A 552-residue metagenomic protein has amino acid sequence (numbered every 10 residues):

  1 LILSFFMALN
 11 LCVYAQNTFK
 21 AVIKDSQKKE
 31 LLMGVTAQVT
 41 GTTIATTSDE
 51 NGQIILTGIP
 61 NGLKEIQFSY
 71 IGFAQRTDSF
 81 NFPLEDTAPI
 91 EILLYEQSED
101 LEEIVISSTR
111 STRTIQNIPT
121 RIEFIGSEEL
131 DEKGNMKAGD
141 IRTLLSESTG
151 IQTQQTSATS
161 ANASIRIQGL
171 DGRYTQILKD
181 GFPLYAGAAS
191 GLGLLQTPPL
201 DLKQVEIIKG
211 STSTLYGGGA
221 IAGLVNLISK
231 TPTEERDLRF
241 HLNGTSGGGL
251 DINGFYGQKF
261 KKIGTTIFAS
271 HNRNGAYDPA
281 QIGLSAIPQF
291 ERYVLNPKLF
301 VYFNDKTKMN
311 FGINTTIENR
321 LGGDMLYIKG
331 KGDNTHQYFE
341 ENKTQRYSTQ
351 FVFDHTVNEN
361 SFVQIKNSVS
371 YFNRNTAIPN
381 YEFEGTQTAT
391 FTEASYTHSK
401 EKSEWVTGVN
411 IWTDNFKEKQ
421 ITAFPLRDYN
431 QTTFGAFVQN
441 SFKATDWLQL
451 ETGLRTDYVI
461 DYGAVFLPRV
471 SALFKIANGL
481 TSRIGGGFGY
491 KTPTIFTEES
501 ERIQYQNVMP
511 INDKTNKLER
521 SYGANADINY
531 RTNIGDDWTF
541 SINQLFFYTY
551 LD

Functional and structural regions predicted by a protein language model:
K24-K28, G34-T40, Q67-F73, P83-E132 (+1 more regions): Short, acidic, small-residue-rich periplasmic hinge/interaction motif at the N-terminus of Gram-negative outer-membrane
I55-G58, E132, S164-R166, F182-K209 (+2 more regions): Short acidic/polar hinge/loop motifs at secondary-structure boundaries that mediate gating or recognition
T57, K133, R142-P183, K203: Extracytoplasmic beta-strand/coil segments of soluble accessory domains associated with Gram-negative outer-membrane
A88-L93, I141-L144, A161-R166, L178 (+4 more regions): N-terminal periplasmic accessory domains that precede and gate Gram-negative outer-membrane beta-barrel machines
A186-A188, D201-K203, T214-A280, P288-L295 (+2 more regions): Outer-membrane beta-barrel translocator/receptor signature
K262-I263, F362-T376, K475, R483 (+1 more regions): Membrane-embedded beta-barrel scaffold of Gram-negative outer-membrane proteins
N274-Y293, F300-V363, V369-Q387: Flexible loop and strand-edge segments within Gram-negative outer membrane beta-barrel domains
Y327, N415, R427, I460-V465 (+3 more regions): Surface-exposed extracellular loop regions of Gram-negative outer-membrane beta-barrel proteins, predominantly
